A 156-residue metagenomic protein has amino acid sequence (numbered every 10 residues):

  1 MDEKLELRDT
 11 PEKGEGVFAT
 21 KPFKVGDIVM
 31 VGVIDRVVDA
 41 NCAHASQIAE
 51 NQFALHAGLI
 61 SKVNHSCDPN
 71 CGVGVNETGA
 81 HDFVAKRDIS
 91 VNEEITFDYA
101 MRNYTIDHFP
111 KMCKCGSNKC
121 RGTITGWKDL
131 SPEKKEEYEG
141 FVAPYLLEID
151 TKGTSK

Functional and structural regions predicted by a protein language model:
M1-K156: Conserved catalytic SET/PR domain of SAM-dependent protein methyltransferases, capturing the structural core that binds
